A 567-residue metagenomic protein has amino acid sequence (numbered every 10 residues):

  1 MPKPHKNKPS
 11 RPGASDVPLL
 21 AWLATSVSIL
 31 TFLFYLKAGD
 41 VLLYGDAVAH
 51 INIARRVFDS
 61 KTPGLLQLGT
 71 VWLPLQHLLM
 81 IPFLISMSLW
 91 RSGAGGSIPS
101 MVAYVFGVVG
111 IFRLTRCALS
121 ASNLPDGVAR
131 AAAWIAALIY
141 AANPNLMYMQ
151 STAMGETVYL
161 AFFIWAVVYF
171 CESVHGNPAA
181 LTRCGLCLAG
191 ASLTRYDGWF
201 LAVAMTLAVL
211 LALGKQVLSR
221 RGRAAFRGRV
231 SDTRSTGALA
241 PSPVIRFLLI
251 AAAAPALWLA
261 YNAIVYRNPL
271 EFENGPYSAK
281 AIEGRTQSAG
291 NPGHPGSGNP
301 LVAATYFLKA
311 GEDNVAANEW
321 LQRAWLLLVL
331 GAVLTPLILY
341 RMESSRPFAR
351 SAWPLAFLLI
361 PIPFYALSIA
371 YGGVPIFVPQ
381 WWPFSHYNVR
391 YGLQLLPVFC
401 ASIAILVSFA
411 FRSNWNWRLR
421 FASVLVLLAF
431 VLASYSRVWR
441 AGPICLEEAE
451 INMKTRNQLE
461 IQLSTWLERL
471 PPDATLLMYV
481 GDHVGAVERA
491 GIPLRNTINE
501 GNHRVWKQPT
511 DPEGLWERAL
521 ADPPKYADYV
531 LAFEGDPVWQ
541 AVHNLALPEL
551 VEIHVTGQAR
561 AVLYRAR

Functional and structural regions predicted by a protein language model:
A21-W22, G127-I135, L186, T206-V209 (+3 more regions): Signature aromatic-anchored transmembrane alpha helix within multi-pass, membrane-resident enzymes that catalyze glycan
V27-S28, A133-P144, V168, L188-S192: Short helix- or helix-capping micro-motifs that position conserved polar/aromatic residues at function-defining sites
G69-W72, N145-V158: Short acidic/glycine- and proline-prone juxtamembrane loop motifs at membrane-interface regions of multi-pass membrane
I98-N123, W165, L339: Transmembrane-helix motifs of polytopic, lipid-linked glycan transferases
L124-G127, A166-R183, L213-K215: Membrane-interface transmembrane helices that cradle and orient dolichyl/undecaprenyl
K215-Q216, K309-I362, S402: Hydrophobic, aromatic-rich transmembrane alpha-helices and their immediate juxtamembrane boundary segments
V426-V484: Membrane-embedded, lumen/periplasm-facing catalytic core of multi-pass transferases that use lipid-linked donors
T465-R504, Y529-E534: Short periplasmic/luminal acceptor-recognition loop of GT-C membrane glycosyltransferases, typified by
